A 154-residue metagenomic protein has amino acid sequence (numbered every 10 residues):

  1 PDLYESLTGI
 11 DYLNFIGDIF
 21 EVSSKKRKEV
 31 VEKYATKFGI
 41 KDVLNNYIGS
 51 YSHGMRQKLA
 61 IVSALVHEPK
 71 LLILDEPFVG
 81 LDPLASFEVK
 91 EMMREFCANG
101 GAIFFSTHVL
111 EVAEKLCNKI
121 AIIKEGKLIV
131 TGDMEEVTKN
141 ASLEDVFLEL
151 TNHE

Functional and structural regions predicted by a protein language model:
N14, D18, K25-V43: Conserved ABC ATPase "signature" region
V66-K70: A short, proline-enriched helix->beta-strand linker immediately N-terminal to the Walker B motif in ABC-type P-loop
L72-E76: Catalytic Walker B motif of ABC-type/P-loop ATPase nucleotide-binding domains
S86-N99: Helical segment within the ABC ATPase nucleotide-binding domain
A113-K115: A short, surface-exposed alpha-helical micro-motif characterized by mixed small hydrophobic and charged/polar residues
T131-G132: ABC ATPase "signature
